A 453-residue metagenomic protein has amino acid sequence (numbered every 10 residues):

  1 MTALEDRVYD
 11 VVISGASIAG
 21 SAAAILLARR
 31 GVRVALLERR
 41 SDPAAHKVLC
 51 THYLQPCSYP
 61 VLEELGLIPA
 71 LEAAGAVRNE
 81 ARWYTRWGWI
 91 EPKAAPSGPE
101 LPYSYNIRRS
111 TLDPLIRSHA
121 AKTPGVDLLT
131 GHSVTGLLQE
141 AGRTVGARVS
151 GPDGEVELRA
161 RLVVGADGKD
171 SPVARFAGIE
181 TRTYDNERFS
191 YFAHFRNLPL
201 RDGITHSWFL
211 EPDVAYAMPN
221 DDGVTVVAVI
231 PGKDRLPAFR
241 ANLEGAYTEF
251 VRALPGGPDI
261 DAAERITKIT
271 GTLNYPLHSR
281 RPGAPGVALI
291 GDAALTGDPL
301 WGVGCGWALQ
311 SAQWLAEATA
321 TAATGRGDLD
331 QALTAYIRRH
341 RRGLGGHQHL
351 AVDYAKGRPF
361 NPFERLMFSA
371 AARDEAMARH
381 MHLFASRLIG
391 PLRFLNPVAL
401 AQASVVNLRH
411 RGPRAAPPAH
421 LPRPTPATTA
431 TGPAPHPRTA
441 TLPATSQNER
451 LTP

Functional and structural regions predicted by a protein language model:
L4-A19: Beta1/beta-strand and adjacent pyrophosphate-binding region of the FAD-binding site in flavoprotein oxidoreductases
S14, A28-C50: Glycine-rich FAD pyrophosphate-binding loop
G15-G20, G168, G291: Conserved phosphate-binding and hydrolysis motifs of nucleotide-dependent enzymes
E63-P114: A conserved beta-strand/loop capping segment in the N-terminal third of enzymes that catalyze redox or closely related
H119-G256: Predominantly flavin-linked oxidoreductase catalytic cores and closely associated redox partners
P237-Q331: FAD/FMN-dependent oxidoreductases across multiple families
A320-P453: C-terminal helical "tail/cap" subdomain of flavin- and related membrane-associated enzymes
